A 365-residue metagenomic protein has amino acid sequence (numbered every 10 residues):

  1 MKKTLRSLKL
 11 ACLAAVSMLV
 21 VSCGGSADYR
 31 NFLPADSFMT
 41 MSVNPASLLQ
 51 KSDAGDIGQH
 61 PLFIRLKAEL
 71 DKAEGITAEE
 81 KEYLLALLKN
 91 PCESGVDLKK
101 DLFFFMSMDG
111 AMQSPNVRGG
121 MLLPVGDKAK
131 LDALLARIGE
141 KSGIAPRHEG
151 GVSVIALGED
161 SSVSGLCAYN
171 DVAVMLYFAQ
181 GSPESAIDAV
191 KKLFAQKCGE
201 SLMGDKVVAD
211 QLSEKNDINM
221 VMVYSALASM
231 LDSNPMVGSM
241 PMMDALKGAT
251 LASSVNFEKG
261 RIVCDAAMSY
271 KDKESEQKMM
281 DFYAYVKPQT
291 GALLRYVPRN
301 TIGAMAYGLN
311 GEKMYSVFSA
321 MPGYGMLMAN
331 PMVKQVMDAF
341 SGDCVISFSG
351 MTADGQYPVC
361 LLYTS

Functional and structural regions predicted by a protein language model:
M1-V21: Sec-dependent bacterial lipoprotein signal peptides
C23-A156, G199-P358: Structural boundary/hinge residues at secondary-structure and domain interfaces
M41, I155-K192, M305: A short, solvent-exposed beta-edge/loop patch
E184-M203, G291: PPIase-associated folding chaperone regions across multiple families
Y363-T364: Conserved small/polar residues in nucleotide/adenosyl-binding loops
